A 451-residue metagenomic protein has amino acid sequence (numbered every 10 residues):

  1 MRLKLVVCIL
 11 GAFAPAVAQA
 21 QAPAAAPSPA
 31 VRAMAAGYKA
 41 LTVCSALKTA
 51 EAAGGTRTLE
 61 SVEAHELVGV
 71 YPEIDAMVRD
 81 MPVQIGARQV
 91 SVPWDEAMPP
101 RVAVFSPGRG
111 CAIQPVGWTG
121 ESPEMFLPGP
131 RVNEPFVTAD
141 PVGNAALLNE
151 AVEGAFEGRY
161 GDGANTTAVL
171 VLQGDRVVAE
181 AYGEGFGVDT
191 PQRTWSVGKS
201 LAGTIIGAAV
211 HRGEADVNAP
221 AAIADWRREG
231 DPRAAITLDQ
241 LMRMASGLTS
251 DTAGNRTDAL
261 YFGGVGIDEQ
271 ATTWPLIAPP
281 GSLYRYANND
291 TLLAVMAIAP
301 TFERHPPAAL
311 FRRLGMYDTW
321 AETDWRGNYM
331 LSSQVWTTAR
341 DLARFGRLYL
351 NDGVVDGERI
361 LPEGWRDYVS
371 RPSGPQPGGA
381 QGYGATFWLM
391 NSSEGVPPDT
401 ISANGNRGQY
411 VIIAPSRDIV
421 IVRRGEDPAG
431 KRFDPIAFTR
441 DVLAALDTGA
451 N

Functional and structural regions predicted by a protein language model:
A22-A24, S28-V31, R57, A403-N451: Structured C-terminal helix/loop/strand segments within mature extracytoplasmic catalytic/sensor domains
E134-G174: Beta-lactamase-like hydrolase cores
L147-E153, R176-A181, P220, R243 (+2 more regions): Short, charged, amphipathic alpha-helices and their helix-cap/turn boundaries
D175, Q192-N218, L241, A294-I298 (+1 more regions): Active-site SXXK
G203, D290-P300, S333-V354, Q409-G425: Active-site-proximal alpha-helical segments within enzyme catalytic domains
H211-G247, T273-L276, P300-T337: Active-site helix/loop module of the DD-peptidase/beta-lactamase fold, centered on the serine-lysine SxxK catalytic
R228-T257, Y261-S282, Y286-L292, T337-R340 (+1 more regions): Conserved catalytic neighborhood of penicillin-recognizing serine enzymes
D318-W320, D367-V420: Active-site Gly/Thr loop motif
